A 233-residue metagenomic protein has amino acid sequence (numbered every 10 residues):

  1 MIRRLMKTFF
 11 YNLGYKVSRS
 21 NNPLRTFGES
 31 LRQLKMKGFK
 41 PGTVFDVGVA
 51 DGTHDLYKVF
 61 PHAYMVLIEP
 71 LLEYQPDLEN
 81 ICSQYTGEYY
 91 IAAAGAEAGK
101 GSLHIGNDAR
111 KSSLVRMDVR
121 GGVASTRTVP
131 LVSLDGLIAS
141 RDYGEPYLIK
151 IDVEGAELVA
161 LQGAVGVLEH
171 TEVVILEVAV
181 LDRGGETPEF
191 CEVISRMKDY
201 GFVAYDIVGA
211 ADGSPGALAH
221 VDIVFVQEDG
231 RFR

Functional and structural regions predicted by a protein language model:
M1-R233: Phosphate/nucleotide-binding beta-alpha loop and adjacent structural elements of enzyme active sites
